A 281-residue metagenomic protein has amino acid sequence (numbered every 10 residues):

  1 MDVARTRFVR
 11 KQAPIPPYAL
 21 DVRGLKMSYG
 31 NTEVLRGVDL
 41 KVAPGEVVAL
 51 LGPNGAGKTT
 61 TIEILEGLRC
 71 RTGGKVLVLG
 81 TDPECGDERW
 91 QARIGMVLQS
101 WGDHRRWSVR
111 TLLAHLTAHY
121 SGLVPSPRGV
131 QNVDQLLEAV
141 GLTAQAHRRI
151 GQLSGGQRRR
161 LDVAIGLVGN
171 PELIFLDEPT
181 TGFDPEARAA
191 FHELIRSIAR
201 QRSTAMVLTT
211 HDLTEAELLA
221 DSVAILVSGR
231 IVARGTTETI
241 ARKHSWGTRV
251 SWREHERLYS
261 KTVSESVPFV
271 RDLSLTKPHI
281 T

Functional and structural regions predicted by a protein language model:
E66: Helix-to-loop junction immediately C-terminal to a conserved catalytic motif
G74-C85, W90: Conserved ABC transporter NBD signature motif
A114, A118, P125-Q145: Conserved ABC ATPase "signature" region
R149-L153: Conserved ABC ATPase signature
I174-D177: Catalytic Walker B motif of ABC-type/P-loop ATPase nucleotide-binding domains
H192-H279: ABC transporter nucleotide-binding domain
